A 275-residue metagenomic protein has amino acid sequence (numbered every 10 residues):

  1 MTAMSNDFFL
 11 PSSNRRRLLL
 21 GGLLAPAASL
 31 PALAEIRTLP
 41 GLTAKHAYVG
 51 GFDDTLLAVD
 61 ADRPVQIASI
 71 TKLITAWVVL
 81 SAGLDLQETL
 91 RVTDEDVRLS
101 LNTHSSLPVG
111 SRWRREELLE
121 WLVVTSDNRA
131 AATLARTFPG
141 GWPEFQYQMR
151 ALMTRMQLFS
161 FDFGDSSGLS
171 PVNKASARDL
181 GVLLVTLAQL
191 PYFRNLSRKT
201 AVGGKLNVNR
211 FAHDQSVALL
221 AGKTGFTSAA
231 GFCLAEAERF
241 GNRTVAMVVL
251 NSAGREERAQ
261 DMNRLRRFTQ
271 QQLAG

Functional and structural regions predicted by a protein language model:
M1-S13, G22-A28: N-terminal secretory signal peptides
S5-R17, A34-H46, G51-V65, A82 (+5 more regions): Structured C-terminal helix/loop/strand segments within mature extracytoplasmic catalytic/sensor domains
A34-A175, V185-A188: Active-site-adjacent loops and short helices of periplasmic peptidoglycan-processing enzymes
L169, V202-G203, G254-R255: Short, catalytically relevant binding-site loops at active-site mouths
V185-V217: Conserved active-site loop region of the serine DD-peptidase/beta-lactamase
A218-G222: Short, hydrophobic/aromatic-rich segments at coil-to-beta transitions
